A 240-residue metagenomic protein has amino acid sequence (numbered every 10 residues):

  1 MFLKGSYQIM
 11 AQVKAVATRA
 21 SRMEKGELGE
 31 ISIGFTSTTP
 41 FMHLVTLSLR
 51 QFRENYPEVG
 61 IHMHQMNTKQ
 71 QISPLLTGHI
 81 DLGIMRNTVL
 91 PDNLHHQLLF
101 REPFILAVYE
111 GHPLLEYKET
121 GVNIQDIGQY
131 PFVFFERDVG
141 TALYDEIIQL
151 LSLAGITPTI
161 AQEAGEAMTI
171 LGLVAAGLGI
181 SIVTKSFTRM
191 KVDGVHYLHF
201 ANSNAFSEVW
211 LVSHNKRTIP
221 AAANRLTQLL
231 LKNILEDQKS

Functional and structural regions predicted by a protein language model:
M1-R22, L28: Alpha-helical "hinge/linker" immediately C-terminal to small N-terminal DNA-binding modules
T18, E24-N55, G60, K69: N-terminal winged-helix
M23, L47-Q51, T68-E110, Y117-K118 (+3 more regions): Short beta-strand-centered segments that line the small-molecule binding cleft or hinge of alpha/beta clamshell
E30-T36, G83, A107, V133 (+2 more regions): Short, well-ordered beta-strand segments
F41, N67-I72, L76-H79, D138-L198: Hydrophobic hinge/microswitch elements
H95-E136, F206-K216, L231, L235: Hydrophobic/proline-rich hinge and linker segments of small-molecule sensing/allosteric domains, predominantly
V122, Y130-A154, I219-A223, T227 (+1 more regions): Secondary-structure junction motif
H196-S240: A late-sequence structural motif
